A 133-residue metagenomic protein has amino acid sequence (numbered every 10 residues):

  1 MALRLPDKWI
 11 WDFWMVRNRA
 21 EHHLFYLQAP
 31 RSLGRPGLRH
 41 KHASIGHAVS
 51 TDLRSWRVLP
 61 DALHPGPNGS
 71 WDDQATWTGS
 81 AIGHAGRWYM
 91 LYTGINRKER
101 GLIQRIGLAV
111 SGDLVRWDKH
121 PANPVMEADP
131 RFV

Functional and structural regions predicted by a protein language model:
M1-V133: Carbohydrate-active catalytic/glycan-binding domains of CAZyme proteins, especially the secreted or lumenal ectodomains
